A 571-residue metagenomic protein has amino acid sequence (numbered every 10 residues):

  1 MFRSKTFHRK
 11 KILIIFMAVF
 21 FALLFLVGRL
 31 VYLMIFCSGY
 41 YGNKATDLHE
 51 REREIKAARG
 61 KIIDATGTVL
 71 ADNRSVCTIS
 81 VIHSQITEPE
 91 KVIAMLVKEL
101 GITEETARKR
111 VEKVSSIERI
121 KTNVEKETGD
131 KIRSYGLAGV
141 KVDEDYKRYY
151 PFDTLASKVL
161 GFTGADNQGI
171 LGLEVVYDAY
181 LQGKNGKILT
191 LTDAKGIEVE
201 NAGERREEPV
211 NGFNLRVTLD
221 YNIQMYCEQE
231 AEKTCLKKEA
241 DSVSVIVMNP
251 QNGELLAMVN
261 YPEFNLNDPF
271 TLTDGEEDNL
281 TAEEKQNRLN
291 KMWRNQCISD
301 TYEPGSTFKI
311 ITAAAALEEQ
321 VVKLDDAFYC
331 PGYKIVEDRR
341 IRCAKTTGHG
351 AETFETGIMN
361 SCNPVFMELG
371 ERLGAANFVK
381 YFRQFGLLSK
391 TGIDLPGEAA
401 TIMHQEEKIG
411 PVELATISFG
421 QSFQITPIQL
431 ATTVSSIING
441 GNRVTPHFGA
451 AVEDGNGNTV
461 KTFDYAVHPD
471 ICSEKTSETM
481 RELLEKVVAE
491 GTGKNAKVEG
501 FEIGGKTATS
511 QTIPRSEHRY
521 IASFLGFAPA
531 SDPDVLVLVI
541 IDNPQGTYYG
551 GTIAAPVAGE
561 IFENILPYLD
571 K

Functional and structural regions predicted by a protein language model:
M1-E277, T301, A376-L388, A496-E499 (+3 more regions): Periplasmic/cell-envelope proteins involved in peptidoglycan metabolism and beta-lactam response
A71, D193-E204, V245, Q251-T307 (+3 more regions): Beta-lactam-recognizing serine transpeptidase/beta-lactamase-like catalytic domain environment
